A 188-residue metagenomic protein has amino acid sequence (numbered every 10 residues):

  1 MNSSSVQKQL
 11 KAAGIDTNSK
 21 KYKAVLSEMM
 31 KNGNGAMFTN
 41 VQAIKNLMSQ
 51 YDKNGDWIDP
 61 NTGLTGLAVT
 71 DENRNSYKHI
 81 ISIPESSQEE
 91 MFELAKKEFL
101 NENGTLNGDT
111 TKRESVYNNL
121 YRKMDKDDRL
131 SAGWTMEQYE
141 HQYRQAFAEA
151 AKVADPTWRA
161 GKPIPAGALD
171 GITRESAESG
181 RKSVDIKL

Functional and structural regions predicted by a protein language model:
M1-L188: Type III/flagellar secretion export determinants
